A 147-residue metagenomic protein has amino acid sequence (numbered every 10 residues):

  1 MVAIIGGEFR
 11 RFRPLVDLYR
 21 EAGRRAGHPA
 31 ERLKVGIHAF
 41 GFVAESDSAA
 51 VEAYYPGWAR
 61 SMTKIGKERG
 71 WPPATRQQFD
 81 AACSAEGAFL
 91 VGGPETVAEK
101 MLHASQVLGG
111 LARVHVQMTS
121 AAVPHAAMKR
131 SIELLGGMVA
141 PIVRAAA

Functional and structural regions predicted by a protein language model:
M1-A147: Active-site-adjacent structural elements that line small-molecule/cofactor binding pockets in enzymes
